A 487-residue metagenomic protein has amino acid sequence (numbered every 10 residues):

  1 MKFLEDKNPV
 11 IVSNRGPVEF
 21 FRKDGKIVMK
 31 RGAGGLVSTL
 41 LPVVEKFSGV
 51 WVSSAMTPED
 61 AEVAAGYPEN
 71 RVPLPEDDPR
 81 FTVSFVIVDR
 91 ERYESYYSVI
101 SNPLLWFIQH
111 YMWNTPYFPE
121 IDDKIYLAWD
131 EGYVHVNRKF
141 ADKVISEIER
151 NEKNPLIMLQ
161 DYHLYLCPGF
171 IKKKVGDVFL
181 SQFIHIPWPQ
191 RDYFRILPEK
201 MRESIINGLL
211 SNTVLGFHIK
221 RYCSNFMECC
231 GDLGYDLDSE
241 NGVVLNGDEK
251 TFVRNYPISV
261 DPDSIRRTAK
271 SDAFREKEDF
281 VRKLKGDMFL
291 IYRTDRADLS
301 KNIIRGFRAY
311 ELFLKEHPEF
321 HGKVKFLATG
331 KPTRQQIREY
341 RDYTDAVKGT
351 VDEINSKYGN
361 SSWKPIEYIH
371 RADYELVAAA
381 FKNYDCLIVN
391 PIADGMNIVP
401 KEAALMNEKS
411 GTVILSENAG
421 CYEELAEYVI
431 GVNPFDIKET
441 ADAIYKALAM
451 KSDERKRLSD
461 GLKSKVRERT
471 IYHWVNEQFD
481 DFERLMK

Functional and structural regions predicted by a protein language model:
M1-K487: Catalytic cores of carbohydrate-active enzymes across secretory and cytosolic contexts
